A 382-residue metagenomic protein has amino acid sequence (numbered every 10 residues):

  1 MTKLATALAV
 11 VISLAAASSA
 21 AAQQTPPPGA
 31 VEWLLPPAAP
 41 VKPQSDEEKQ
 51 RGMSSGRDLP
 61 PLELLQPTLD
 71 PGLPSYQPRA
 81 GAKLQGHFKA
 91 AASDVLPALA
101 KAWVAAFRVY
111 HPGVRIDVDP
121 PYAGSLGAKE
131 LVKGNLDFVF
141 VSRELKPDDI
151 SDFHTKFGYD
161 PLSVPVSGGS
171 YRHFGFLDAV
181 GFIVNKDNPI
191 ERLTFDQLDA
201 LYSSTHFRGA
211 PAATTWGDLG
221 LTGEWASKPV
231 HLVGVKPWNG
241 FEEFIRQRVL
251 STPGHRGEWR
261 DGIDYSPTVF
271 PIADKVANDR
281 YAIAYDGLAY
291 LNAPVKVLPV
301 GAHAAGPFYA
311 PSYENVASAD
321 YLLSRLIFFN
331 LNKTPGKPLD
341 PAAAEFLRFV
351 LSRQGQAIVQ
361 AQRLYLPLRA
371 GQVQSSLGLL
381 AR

Functional and structural regions predicted by a protein language model:
M1-A5: Positively charged n-region of N-terminal signal peptides that target proteins for export
T6-A16: Bacterial N-terminal signal peptides
A17-S18, P97: A general, composition-driven signal for non-globular sequence regions
A20-A22: Boundary at the C-terminal end of the N-terminal hydrophobic targeting segment
Q24-R382: Flexible loop/hinge segments at secondary-structure junctions
